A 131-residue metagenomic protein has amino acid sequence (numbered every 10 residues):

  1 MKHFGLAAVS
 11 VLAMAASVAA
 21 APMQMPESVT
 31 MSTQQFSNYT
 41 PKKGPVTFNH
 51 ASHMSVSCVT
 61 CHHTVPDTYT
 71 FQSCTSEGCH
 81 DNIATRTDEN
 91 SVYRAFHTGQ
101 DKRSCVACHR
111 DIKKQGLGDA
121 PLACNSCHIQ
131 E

Functional and structural regions predicted by a protein language model:
M1-A8: Bacterial N-terminal signal peptides that target proteins for export
V11-A19: Hydrophobic h-region of N-terminal signal peptides that target proteins for export in Gram-negative bacteria
V18-E131: Short sequence/structural segments immediately N-terminal
